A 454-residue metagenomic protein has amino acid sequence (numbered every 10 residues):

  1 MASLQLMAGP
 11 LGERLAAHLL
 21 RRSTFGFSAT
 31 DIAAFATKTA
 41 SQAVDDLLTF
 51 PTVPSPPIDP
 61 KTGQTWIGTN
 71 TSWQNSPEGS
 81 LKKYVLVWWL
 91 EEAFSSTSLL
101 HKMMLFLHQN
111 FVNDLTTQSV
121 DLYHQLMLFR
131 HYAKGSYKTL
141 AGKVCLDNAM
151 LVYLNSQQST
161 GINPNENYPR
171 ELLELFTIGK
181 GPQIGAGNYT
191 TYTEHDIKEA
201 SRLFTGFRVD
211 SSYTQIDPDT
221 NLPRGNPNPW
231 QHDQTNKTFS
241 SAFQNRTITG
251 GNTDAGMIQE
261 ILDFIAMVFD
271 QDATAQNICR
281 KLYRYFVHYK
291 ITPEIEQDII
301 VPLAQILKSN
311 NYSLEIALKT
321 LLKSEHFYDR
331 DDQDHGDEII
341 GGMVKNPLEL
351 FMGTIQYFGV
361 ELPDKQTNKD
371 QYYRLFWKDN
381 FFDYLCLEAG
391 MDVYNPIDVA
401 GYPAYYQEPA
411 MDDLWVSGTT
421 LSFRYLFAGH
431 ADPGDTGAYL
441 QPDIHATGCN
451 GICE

Functional and structural regions predicted by a protein language model:
M1-S3, A36-T39, L48, S55 (+4 more regions): Active-site substrate-binding loop specific to GH73 endo-beta-N-acetylglucosaminidase modules in bacterial autolysins
Q5-E13, A17-S28, Q271-N310, L318-E454: Flexible, low-complexity segments enriched for small/polar residues
G9-G68: Hydrophobic alpha-helical membrane-insertion signals
G12, F27-S28, T52, F94-M103 (+2 more regions): Short, solvent-exposed loop/edge-beta patches enriched in aromatic
W73, L81-S98, L105: Structured, charged N-terminal subsegments at the starts of enzyme catalytic cores and at intra-chain domain/subunit
L99-M103, D114-V120, I162-P164: Short, flexible active-site-proximal loops enriched in glycine and acidic residues
L105-N113, C279-R280, I300-V301: Cytochrome P450 heme-thiolate monooxygenase catalytic domain
